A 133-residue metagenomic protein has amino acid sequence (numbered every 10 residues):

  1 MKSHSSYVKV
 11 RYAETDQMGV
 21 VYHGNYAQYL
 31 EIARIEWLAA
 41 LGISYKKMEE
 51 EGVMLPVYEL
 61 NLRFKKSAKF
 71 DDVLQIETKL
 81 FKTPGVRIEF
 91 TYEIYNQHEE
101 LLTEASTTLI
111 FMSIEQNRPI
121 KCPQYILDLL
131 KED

Functional and structural regions predicted by a protein language model:
K2-S6, A39, K69-F70, F81-D133: HotDog/MaoC-like acyl-thioester-processing domains
K2-V57, I114-D133: Hot-dog-fold acyl-thioester-processing enzymes
T15, T78, T107: Ser/Thr-centric signal marking residues that sit in or immediately flank functional binding/regulatory motifs
D16-M18, N61, T91: Intrinsically disordered, low-complexity regions of eukaryotic proteins
Y45-K46, G52-V53, D71-L74, T91-E93: Short, positively charged
Y58-V73, K79-G85: Active-site beta-strand->loop segment that positions catalytic residues and contacts the acyl thioester
